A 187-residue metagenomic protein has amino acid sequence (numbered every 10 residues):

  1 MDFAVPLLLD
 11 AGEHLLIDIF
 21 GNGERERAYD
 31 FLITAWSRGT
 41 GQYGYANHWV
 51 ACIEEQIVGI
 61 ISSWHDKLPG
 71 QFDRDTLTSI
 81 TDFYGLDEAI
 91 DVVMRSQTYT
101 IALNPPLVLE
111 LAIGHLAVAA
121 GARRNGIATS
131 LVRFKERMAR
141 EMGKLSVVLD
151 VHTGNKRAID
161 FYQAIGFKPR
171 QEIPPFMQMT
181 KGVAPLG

Functional and structural regions predicted by a protein language model:
M1-P6, E13-D18, D66: A short beta-loop-alpha structural element at the N-terminal edge of CoA-dependent acyl/N-acetyltransferase catalytic
G12-W36, T81-L86: Conserved GNAT-fold acetyl-CoA-binding loop/helix
R25-H48, I53-E54, I101-A102: Active-site rim helix/loop that mediates acceptor-substrate recognition in acyltransferases
V50, Q56-H65, A112, A117: Conserved beta-strand in the GNAT
K67-E110: Conserved acyl-donor/pantetheine-binding loop and adjacent beta-alpha core of acyl/acetyltransferases and related
K67-L68, D150, Q163, K168-T180: Conserved catalytic-core motifs of GNAT/GCN5-like acyltransferases
L109-L111, A139-H152: Conserved GNAT acetyl-CoA-binding A-motif
H115, R124-M138, D160-A164: Conserved acetyl-CoA-binding loop-helix of GNAT-fold acetyltransferases
